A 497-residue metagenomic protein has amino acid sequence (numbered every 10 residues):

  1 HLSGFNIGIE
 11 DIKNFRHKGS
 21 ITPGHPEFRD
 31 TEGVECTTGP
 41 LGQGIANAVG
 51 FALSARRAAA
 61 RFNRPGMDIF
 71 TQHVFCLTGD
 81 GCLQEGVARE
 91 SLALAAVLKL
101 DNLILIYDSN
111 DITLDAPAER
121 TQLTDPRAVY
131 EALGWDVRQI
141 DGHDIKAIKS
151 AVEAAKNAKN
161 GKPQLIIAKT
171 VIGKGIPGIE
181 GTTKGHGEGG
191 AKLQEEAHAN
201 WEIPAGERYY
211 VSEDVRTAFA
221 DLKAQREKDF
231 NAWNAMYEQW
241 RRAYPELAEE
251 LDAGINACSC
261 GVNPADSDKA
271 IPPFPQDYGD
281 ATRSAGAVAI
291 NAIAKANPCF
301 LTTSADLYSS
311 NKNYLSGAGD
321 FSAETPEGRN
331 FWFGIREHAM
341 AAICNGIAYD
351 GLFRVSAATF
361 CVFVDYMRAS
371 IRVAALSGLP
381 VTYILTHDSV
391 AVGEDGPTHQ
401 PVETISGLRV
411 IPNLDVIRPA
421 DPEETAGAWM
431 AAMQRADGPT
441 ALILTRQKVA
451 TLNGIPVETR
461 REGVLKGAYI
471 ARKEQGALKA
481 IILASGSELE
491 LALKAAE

Functional and structural regions predicted by a protein language model:
H1-V97, Y314-L315, I347: Cofactor-binding active-site loop characterized by glycine-rich and histidine/acidic residues
I7-H17, A95-D108, E131-W135, A374-G393 (+1 more regions): A glycine-rich helix N-cap at a beta->alpha junction
N14-H17, E27-N47, C82, Q139-D144 (+7 more regions): Active-site nucleophile and cofactor-binding loops and adjacent substrate-binding regions of central metabolic enzymes
I21, L77-T78, C82-G86, I104 (+3 more regions): Conserved acidic/glycine
V34-T37, P65-E85, L103-L105, R329 (+3 more regions): A short, small-residue-rich loop immediately preceding and capping a beta-strand
G42, A46-A48, A52, R56-A59 (+8 more regions): Short, acidic loop-beta-alpha module within alpha/beta folds
S54, A59-M67, G286-A289, G317-F321 (+3 more regions): Glycine-/acidic-rich phosphate or pyrophosphate-binding loops and their flanking alpha/beta elements
Q122-A128, K169, G185-E188, A318-E324 (+3 more regions): Flexible glycine/proline-rich, aromatic-decorated loop/lid segments
